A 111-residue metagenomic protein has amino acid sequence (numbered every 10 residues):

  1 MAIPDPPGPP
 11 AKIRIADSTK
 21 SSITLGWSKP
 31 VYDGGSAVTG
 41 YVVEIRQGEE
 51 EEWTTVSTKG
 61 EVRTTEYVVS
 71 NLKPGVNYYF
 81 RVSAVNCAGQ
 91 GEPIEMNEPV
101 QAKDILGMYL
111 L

Functional and structural regions predicted by a protein language model:
M1-L111: Extracellular low-complexity, O-glycosylation-prone stalks/linkers
